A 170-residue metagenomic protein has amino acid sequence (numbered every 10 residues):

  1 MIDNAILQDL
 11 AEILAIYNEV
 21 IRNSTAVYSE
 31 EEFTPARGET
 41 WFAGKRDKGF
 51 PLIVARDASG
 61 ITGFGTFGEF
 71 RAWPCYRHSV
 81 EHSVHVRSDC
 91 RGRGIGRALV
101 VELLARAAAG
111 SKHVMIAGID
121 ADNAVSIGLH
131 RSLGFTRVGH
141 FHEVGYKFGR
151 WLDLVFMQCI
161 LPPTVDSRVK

Functional and structural regions predicted by a protein language model:
M1-I13: A short beta-loop-alpha structural element at the N-terminal edge of CoA-dependent acyl/N-acetyltransferase catalytic
N4, E31-D89, V100-V101, R106 (+1 more regions): Acetyl-CoA-dependent GNAT
L14-W41: Conserved GNAT-fold acetyl-CoA-binding loop/helix
E69, I116-I119, R131, T136-D153 (+1 more regions): Conserved catalytic-core motifs of GNAT/GCN5-like acyltransferases
R91, A117-I127: Conserved beta-strand-loop-alpha-helix junction that forms the acyl-donor binding cleft
G92-A105, I127-S132: Conserved acetyl-CoA-binding loop-helix of GNAT-fold acetyltransferases
G94, N123, G149: Conserved G/P- and acidic residue-centered "switch" motifs that form tight phosphate/ATP-binding loops in soluble
A107-I119: Conserved GNAT acetyl-CoA-binding A-motif
